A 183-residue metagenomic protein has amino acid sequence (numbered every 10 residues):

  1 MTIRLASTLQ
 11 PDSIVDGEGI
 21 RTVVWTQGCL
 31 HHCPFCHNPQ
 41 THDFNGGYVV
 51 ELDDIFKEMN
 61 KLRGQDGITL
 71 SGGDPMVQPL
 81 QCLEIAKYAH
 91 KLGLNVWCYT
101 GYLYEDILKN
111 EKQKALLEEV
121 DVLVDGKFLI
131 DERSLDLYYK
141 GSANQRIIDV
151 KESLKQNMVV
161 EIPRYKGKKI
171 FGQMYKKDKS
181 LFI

Functional and structural regions predicted by a protein language model:
M1-W25, P34, N38-F44, V159 (+1 more regions): N-terminal [4Fe-4S]-dependent radical SAM core
I3-L9, I20, N38-E111, A115-L116: Conserved Radical SAM active-site core
L9, K127, K151: Residues at the C-termini of beta-strands that transition into short coil/loop
V77-L92, R133-L181: P-loop/Walker A phosphate-binding loop and immediately adjacent motor/lid segment at beta-alpha junctions
L103-E105, F128-D131: Short Gly/Pro-enriched loop/turn and capping motifs at secondary-structure junctions
D121: Receiver (REC) domain switch/active-site residues of two-component response regulators
